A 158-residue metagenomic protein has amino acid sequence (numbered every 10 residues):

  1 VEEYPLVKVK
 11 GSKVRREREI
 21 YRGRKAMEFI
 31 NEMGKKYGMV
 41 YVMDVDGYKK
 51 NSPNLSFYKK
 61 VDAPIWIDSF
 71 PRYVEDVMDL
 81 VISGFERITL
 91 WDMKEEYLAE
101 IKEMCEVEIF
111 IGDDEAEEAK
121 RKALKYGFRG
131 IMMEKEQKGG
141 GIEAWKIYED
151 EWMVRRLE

Functional and structural regions predicted by a protein language model:
V1-I67, P71-D79, E115-G130, E136-G140: Conserved N-terminal beta1-alpha1 strand-loop-helix module at the mouth
E2, M78-E100, R129-E158: Glycine-rich phosphate-binding active-site loops on the catalytic face of alpha/beta enzymes
K8, V45, M93, G112 (+1 more regions): Cofactor-binding loop segments of dinucleotide-utilizing enzymes, especially the Rossmann-like FAD- and NAD(P)+-binding
I30, Y37, F85, W91 (+2 more regions): Generic hydrophobic/packing signal
S56-F57, S83-G84, E103-E106: Short low-complexity, flexible loop/linker segments enriched in glycine and/or proline with clustered acidic
A63-I67, K102-I109: Short acidic, glycine/proline-enriched helix-loop-strand junctions
V107-E117: Histidine/lysine/aspartate-rich catalytic loop segments that bind and position anionic ligands
